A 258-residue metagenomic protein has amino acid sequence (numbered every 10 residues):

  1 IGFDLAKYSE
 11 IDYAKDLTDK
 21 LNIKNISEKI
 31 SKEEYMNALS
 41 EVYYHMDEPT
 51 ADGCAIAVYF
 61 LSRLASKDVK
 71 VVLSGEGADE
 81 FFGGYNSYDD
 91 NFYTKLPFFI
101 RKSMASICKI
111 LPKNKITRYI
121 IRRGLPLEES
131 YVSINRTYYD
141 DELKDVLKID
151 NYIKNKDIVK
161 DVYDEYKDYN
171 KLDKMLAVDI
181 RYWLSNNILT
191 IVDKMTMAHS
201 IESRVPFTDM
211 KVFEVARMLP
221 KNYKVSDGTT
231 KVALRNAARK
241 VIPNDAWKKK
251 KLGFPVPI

Functional and structural regions predicted by a protein language model:
I1-N155, K194-V241: ATP-dependent adenylate-handling active sites, centered on carboxylate activation for C-N bond formation
P49-A51, Y166-D179, T229: Structural motif
Y152-E165: A short, charged helix-loop
L184: Globin-like tetrapyrrole-binding proteins
I242-I258: PAPS-dependent sulfotransferase catalytic core
